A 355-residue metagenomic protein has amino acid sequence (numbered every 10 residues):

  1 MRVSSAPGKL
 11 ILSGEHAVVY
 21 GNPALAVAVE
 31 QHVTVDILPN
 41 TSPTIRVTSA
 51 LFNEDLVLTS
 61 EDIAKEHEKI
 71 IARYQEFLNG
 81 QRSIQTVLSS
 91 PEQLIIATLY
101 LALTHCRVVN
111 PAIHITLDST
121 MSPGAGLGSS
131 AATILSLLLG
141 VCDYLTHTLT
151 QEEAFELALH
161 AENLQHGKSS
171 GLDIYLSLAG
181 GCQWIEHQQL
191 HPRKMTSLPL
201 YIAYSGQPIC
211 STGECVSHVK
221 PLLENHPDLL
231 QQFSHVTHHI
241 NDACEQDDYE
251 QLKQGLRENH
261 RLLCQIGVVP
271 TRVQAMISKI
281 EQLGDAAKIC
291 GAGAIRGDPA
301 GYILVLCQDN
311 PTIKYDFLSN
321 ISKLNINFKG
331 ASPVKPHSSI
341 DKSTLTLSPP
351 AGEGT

Functional and structural regions predicted by a protein language model:
M1-P7, I11, V18, A26-V29 (+6 more regions): C-terminal nucleotide
N22, S89-Q93, L127-A132, S169: Short, conserved micro-motifs enriched in small and acidic residues
A112-H114: Residues at or immediately flanking beta-strands
T116-D118, C290: Solvent-exposed beta-strand sheet faces enriched in polar/charged residues
D118-T120, S177: Short loop/turn motifs enriched for small/polar and acidic residues
M121-A125: Short pre-catalytic strand/loop immediately N-terminal to key active-site residues, enriched for Gly-Thr
G126-T150: DPxDG-like acidic metal-binding loop motif
